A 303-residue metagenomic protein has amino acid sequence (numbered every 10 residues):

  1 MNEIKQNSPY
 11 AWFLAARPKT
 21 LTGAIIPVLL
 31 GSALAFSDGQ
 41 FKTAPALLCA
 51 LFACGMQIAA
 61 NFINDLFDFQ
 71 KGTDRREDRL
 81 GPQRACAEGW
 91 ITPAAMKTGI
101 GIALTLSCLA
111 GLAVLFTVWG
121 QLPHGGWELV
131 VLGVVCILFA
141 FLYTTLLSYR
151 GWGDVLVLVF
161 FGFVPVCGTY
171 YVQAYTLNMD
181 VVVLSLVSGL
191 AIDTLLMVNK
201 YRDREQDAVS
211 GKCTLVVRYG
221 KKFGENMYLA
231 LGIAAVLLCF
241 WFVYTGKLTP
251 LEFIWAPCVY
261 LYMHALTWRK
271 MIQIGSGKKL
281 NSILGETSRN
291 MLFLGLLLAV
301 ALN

Functional and structural regions predicted by a protein language model:
M1-L48, F52, R150-G153: Topogenic membrane-insertion module of multi-pass membrane proteins
I25-G31, L156-Y170, V217-K221, L284-L298: Small-residue-rich segments of transmembrane alpha-helices in multi-pass membrane proteins, especially helix faces
L29, D38-L66, V130-F141, M179-V198: Membrane-embedded alpha-helical segments that form the functional core of polytopic membrane enzymes, especially those
L30-L51, L109-L129, P165-L186, L237-E252 (+1 more regions): Helix-coil boundary and interhelical linker segments in multi-pass alpha-helical membrane proteins
G55-L80, T194-V216: Acidic (Asp/Glu-rich) catalytic motifs at the cytosolic membrane interface
R76-V118, L215-L248, S288-L294: Multi-pass membrane catalytic core of lipid/isoprenoid biosynthesis enzymes
R84, E88-T176: Intramembrane alpha-helical segments
K247-N303: Extended hydrophobic alpha-helices typical of membrane-associated regions
